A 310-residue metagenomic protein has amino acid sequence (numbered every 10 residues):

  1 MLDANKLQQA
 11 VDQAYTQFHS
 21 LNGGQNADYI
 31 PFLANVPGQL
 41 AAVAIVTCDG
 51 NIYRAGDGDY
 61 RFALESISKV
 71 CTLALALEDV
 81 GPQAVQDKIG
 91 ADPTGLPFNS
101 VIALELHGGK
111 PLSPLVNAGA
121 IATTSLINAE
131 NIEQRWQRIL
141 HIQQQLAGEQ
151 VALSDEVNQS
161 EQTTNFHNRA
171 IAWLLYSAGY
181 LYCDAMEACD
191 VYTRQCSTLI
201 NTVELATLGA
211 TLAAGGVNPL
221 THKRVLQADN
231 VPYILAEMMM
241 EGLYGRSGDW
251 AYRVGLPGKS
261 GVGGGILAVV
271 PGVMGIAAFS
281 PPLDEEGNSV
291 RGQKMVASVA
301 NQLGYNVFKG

Functional and structural regions predicted by a protein language model:
L2-G23, A76-Q195: Active-site-adjacent helix/loop patches that line small-molecule binding or acyl-intermediate pockets
D12-Y15, H19, I67-E78, A228-G248: A charged amphipathic helix-loop-strand protein-protein interaction module that recurs in cytosolic assemblies
H19-A55, G265-A268: A short, well-structured edge-of-sheet supersecondary motif
L33-V36, L112-S113, T163, G255-K259: Short Gly/Pro-enriched turn/cap motifs at secondary-structure boundaries
D49-G50, A63-Q86, L208, I276: Active-site SXXK
D59-R61: A short acidic/small-residue loop/turn micro-motif
E133, Q162-N165, W173-Y233, D284-S289: Penicillin-binding protein/beta-lactamase superfamily catalytic region
G215-G310: Structured C-terminal helix/loop/strand segments within mature extracytoplasmic catalytic/sensor domains
